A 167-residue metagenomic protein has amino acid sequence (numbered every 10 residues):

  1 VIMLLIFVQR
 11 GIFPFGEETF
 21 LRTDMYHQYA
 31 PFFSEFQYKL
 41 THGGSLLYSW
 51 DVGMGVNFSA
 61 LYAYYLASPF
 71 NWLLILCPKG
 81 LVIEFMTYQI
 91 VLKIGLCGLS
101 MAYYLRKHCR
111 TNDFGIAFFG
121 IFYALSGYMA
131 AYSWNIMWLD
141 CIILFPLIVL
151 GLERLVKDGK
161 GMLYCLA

Functional and structural regions predicted by a protein language model:
I2-M101, I121-I143: Membrane-interface coil-to-helix junctions
L74, A102-R106, E153, K157: Membrane-water interface at transmembrane helix exits
Y88, A117-I121, M162-L166: Hydrophobic alpha-helical transmembrane segments
A102-A124: Transmembrane-helix signature of polytopic, membrane-embedded enzymes that assemble or transfer cell-envelope glycans
Y128, N135-I136, G159-A167: Transmembrane helices and adjacent periplasmic/lumenal helix-loop junctions of polyprenol-phosphate-dependent
I148-L163: Membrane-interface transmembrane helices that cradle and orient dolichyl/undecaprenyl
